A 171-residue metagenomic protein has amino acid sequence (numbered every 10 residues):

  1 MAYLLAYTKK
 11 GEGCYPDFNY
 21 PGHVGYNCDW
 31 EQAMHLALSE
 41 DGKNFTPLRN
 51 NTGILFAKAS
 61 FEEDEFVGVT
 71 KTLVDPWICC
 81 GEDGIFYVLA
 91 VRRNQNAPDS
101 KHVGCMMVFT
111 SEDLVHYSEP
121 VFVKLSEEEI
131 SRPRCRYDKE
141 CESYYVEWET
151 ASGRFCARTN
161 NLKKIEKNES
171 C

Functional and structural regions predicted by a protein language model:
M1-C171: Carbohydrate-active catalytic/glycan-binding domains of CAZyme proteins, especially the secreted or lumenal ectodomains
